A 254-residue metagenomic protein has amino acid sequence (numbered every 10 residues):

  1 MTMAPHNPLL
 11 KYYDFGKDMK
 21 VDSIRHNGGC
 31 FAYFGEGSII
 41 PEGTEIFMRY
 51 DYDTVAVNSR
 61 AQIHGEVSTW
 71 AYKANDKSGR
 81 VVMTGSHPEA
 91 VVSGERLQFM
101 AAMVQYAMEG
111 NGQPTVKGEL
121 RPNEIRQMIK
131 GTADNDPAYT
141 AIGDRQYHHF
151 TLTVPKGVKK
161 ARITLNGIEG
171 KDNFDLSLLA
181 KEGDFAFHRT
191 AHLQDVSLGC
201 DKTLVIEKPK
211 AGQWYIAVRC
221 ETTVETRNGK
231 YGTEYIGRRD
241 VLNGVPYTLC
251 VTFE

Functional and structural regions predicted by a protein language model:
M1-E95: Catalytic beta-strand/loop cores that center a nucleophilic Ser/Cys/Thr and support acyl-enzyme chemistry
M1-T2, V57-Q146, T233-E254: Extracellular ligand-binding/catalytic regions of CAZymes and related secreted enzymes and adhesion modules
P88-E89, I168, G183, E221: Residue-level signature for short turns and capping positions that connect secondary-structure elements
V92-S93, G167-D175, V224-T226: Extended, low-complexity, turn-rich repeat/linker tracts enriched in Gly/Pro/Ser/Thr and Asp/Glu that occur
V116-D134, A138-K160, L179-L198, I206-E254: C-terminal edge strands of extracellular/lumenal beta-sandwich accessory domains
V158-G170: Short amphipathic, basic-aromatic surface patches that mediate peripheral association with negatively charged
